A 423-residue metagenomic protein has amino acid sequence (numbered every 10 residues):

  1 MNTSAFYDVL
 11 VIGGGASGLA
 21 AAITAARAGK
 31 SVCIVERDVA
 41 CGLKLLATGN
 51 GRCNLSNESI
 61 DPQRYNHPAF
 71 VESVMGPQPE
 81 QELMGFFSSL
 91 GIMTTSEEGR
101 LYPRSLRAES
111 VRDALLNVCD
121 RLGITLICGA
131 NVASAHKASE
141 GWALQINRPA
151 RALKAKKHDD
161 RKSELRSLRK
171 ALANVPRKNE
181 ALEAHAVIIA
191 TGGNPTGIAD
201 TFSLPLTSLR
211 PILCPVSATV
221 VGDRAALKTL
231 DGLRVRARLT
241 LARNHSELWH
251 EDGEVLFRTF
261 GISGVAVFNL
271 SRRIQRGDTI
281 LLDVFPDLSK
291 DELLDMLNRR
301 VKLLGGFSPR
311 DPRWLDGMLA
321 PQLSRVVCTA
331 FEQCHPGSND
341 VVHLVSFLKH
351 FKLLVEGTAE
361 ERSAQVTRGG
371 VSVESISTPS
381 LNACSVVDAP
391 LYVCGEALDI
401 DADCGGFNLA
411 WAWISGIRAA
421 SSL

Functional and structural regions predicted by a protein language model:
A5-Y7, L153-D160, L165-A186, H250-E251: Core beta-strand elements of the Rossmann-like FAD/NAD(P) dinucleotide-binding domain in flavoenzyme oxidoreductases
Y7-I34, A419-L423: N-terminal Rossmann-like FAD-binding beta1-loop-alpha1 element of flavoenzymes
L10-I12, V35, V132, E180-N194 (+4 more regions): Short hydrophobic core segments
A26-N50: Glycine-rich FAD pyrophosphate-binding loop
V39-C41, L46-A47, L55-D61, M93 (+2 more regions): An anion/pyrophosphate-binding glycine-rich loop and adjacent beta-alpha core in soluble alpha-beta enzymes
N50-E98: Glycine-rich active-site loop/strand segments that organize a redox cofactor
C128, R325-D401: A glycine-rich dinucleotide-binding beta-alpha-beta segment and adjacent secondary-structure elements that constitute
C128-W142, P149-L153, K157: A conserved short coil-to-beta-strand element within the FAD-binding core of flavoproteins
